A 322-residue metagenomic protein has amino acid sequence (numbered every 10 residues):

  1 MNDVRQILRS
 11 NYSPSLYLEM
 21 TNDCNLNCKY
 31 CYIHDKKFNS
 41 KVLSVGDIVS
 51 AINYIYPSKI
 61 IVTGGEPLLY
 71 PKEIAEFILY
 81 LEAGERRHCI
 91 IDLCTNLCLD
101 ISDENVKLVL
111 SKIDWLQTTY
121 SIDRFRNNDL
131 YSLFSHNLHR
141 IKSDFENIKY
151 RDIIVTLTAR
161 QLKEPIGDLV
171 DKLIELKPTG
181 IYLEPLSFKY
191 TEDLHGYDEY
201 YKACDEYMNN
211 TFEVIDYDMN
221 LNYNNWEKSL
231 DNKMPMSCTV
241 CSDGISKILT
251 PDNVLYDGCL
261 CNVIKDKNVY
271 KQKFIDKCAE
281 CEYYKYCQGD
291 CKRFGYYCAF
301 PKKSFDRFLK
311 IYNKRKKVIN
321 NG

Functional and structural regions predicted by a protein language model:
N2-D3, V254, G258-G322: Flexible mid-to-C-terminal extensions adjoining Fe-S/redox cofactors in radical SAM and related proteins
D3-I7, M20-T21, P71, C94-T95: SEC14/CRAL-TRIO lipid-binding/transfer domains and related phosphoinositide-recognition modules that form deep
L8-V45: Canonical Radical SAM [4Fe-4S] cluster-binding loop centered on the CxxxCxxC motif and its immediate flanking residues
Y12-E19, L221-L230, V263-E280: Short, intrinsically disordered, charge-biased short linear motifs at domain edges
E19-N27, E66, C278-E280, Y284-K285: Cysteine-centered iron-sulfur cluster-binding motifs in ferredoxin-type domains/subunits of redox enzymes
Y30, H34-K37, E199-E206, N210 (+6 more regions): Secreted/processed peptides and extracellular or luminal domains of membrane proteins
I33, V45-T63, Y70-L186: Radical SAM/AdoMet-radical enzyme domain recognition
G180, S187-C261, Y286: A C-terminal junction/extension of Radical SAM enzymes
